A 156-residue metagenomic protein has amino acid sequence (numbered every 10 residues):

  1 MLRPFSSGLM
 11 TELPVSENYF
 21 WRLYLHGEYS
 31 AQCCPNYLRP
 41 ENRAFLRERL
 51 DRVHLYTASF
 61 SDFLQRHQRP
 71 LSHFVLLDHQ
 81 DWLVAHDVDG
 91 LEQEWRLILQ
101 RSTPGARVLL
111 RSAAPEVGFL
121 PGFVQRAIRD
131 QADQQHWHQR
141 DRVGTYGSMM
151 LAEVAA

Functional and structural regions predicted by a protein language model:
M1-N42: Extended, H/D-rich, highly charged conserved domains that either
E41-L50: Short, conserved catalytic or adaptor-binding loops enriched in Gly and charged residues
A58-V75: A short acidic, Gly/Pro-enriched loop at the edge of an enzyme's catalytic core that lines a small-molecule cofactor
L71-H86: A short SAM/SAH-binding and catalytic strip from SAM-dependent methyltransferases
V75, S102-E116: Conserved beta-strand signature within the Rossmann-like core of class I S-adenosyl-L-methionine
V88-P104: A short glycine-rich, Lys/Arg-flanked "PGG" loop and its adjoining helix->strand segment in the class I
A132-A156: Core SAM-dependent methyltransferase catalytic element
